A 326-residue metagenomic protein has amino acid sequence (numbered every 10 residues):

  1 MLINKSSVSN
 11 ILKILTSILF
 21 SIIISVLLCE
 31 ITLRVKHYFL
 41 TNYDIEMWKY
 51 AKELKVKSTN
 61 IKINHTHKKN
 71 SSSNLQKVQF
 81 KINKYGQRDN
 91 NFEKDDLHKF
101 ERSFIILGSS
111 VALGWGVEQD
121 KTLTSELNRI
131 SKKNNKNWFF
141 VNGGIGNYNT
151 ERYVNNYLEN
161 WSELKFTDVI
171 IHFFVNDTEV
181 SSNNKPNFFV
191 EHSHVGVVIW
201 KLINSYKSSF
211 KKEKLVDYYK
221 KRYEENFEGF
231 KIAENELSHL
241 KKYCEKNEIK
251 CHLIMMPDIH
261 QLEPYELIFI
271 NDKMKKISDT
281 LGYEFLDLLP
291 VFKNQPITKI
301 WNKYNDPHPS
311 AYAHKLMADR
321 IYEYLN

Functional and structural regions predicted by a protein language model:
N4-I24: N-terminal Sec-pathway targeting helices
S17, L28, Y304-N326: Histidine-centered active-site loop/cap adjacent to the catalytic His in serine esterases/O-acetyl transfer systems
S25-N42: Membrane-interface motif at the C-terminal end of an N-terminal transmembrane signal
E30, S109, Y153, V169 (+4 more regions): Generic structural signal for small/hydrophobic residues in well-ordered secondary structure, especially within
H37-I130, N294-P296, Y304: Membrane/wall-proximal cationic-aromatic binding patches
F104-I105, V111-H194: Conserved SGNH/GDSL esterase-like catalytic core that processes O-acyl groups on lipids and polysaccharides
T150, V154, F230, E234 (+1 more regions): Short, amphipathic alpha-helical "lid/cap" segments that border enzyme active or binding sites
F174-K276, Y283, L288-K299: Serine-dependent acyl-ester chemistry module
